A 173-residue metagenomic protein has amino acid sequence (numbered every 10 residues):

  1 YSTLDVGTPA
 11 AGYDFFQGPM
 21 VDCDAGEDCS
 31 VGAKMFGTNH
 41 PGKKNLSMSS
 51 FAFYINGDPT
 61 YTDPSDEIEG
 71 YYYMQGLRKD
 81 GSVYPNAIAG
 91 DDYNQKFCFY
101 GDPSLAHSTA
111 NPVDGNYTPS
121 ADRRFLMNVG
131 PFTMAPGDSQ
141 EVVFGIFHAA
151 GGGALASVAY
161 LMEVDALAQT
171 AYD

Functional and structural regions predicted by a protein language model:
Y1-D173: Extracellular/surface-associated beta-sandwich interaction domains
